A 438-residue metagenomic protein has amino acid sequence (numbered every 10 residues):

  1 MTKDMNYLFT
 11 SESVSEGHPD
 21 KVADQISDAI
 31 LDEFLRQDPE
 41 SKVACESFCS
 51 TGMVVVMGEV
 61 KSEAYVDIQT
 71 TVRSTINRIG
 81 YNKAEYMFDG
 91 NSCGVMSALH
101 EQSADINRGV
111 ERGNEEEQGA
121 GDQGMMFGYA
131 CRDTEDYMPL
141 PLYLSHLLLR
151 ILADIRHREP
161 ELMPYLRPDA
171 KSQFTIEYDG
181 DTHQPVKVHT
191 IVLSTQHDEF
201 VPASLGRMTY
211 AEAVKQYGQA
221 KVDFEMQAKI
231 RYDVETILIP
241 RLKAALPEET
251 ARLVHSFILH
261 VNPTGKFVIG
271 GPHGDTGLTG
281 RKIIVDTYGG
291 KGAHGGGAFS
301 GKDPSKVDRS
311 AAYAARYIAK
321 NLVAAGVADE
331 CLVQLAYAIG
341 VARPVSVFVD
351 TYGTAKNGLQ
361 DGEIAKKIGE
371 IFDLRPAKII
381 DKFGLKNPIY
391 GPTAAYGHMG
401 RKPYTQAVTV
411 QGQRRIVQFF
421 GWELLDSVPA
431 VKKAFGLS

Functional and structural regions predicted by a protein language model:
M1-A44, V428, A434: N-terminal, positively charged regions that mediate nucleic acid binding
T10, T70, N77-P202, Q219 (+5 more regions): Glycine-rich, mobile lid/loop segments that gate access to catalytic sites or pores
E12-V14, H18-A23, Q118-E135, V268-A293 (+2 more regions): Conserved phosphate/anionic-ligand binding catalytic regions in large, soluble enzymes, centered on
E16-L35, A130-A153, K302-G326: Alpha-helical support elements that line or immediately flank enzyme active sites and cofactor-binding pockets
S41-C45, A170-I176, F257-V261, V327-A338: A short glycine-rich, hydrophobically flanked beta-strand micro-motif that places a catalytic Asp/Glu for divalent metal
V43-S62, I339-R343: Short, charge-patterned binding micro-sites
S50, E330, A338-S438: Internal helix-turn-beta structural module
Q227-A325: Glycine-rich anion/phosphate-binding loop at the beta-strand->alpha-helix junction
